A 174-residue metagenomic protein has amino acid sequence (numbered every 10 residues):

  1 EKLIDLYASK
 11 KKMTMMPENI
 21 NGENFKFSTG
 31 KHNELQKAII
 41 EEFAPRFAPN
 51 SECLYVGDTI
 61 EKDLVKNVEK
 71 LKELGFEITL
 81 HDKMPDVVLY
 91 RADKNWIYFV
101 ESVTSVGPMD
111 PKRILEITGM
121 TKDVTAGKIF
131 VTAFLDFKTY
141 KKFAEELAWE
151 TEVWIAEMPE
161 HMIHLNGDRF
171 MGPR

Functional and structural regions predicted by a protein language model:
E1-C53, G57-I60, E77: Nuclease catalytic cores
S28-E34, L54-D93, V106: Active-site metal-binding core of divalent-cation-utilizing nuclease and nuclease-like domains
I39, F43, N50, N67-V68 (+3 more regions): Conserved catalytic cores of phosphodiester-cleaving nucleases, focusing on short active-site segments
E52, W96-F99, A126-A133, T151-V153: Hydrophobic beta-strand segments of well-ordered beta-sheets in folded domains
V56-D58, Y90, V100-V103, V131-L135: Short His-Asn-centered micro-motif
L64-E69, D110-I114, T139-A144: A short acidic (Asp/Glu
G107-G127, E146-L147: Basic, amphipathic alpha-helical patches used to engage nucleic acids or provide basic targeting signals, exemplified
D123, F134-R174: Domain-level recognition of nuclease-like catalytic cores that cleave nucleotide substrates
